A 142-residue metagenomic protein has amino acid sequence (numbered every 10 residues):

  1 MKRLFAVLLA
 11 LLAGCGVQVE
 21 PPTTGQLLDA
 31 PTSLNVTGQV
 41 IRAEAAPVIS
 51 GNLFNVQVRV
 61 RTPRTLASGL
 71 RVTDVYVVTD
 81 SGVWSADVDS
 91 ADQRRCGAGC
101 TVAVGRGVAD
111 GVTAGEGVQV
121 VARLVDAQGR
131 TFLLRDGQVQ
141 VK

Functional and structural regions predicted by a protein language model:
F5-G14: Bacterial N-terminal signal peptides
C15-V19: Bacterial signal peptide processing site
T23-G25, D29-V36: Proline/serine/threonine-rich low-complexity linkers at boundaries of modular beta-sandwich domains
L34-V77: Short, surface-exposed binding/anchoring microloops in extracellular/periplasmic proteins
R59-L66, G82-T131: Short, solvent-exposed, Trp/other aromatic-anchored flexible loops in extracytoplasmic proteins
V72-T73, V120, R135-D136: "Short basic amphipathic alpha-helical interaction patches in structured regions
G129-K142: Short beta-strand elements
